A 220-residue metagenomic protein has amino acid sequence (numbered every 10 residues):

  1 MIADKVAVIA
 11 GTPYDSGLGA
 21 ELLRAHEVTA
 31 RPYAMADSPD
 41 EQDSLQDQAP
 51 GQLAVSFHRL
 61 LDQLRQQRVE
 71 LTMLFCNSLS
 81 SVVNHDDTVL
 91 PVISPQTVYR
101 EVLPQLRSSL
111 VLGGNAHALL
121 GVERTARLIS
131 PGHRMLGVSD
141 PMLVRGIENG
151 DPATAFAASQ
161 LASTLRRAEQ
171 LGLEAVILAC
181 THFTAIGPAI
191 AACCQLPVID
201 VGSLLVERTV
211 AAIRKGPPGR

Functional and structural regions predicted by a protein language model:
M1-R220: Non-catalytic structural scaffold of enzyme domains
